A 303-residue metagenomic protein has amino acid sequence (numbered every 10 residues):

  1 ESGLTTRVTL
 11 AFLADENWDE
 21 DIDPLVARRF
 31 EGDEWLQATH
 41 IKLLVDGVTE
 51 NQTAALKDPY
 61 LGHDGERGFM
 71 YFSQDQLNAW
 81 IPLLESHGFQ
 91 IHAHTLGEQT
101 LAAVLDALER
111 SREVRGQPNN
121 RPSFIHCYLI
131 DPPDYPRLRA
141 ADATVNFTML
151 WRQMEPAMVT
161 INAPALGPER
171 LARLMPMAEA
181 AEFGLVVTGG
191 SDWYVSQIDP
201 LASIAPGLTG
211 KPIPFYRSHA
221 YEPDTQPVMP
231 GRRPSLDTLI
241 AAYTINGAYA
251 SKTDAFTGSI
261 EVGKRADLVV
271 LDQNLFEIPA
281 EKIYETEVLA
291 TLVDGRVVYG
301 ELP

Functional and structural regions predicted by a protein language model:
E1-A102, D106, R110, R137-L150 (+1 more regions): Metal-coordinating catalytic core of metallo-dependent amide/deamination hydrolases
D15-E20, S123-P132: Active-site glycine- and acidic-residue-rich loops that bind and position anionic ligands or nucleotide-like cofactors
D21-V26, D131, G190-S191: Short alpha-helical segments and helix-capping/turn motifs at coil-helix boundaries
T49-N51, P136, A280-K282, L302-P303: Short conserved micro-motifs at the rims of enzyme active sites and ligand-binding pockets
I81-I91, Q99-P122, P132-P136, F147-L150 (+4 more regions): His/Asp/Glu-enriched, well-ordered alpha-helical/loop segment that forms or immediately abuts the divalent-metal
